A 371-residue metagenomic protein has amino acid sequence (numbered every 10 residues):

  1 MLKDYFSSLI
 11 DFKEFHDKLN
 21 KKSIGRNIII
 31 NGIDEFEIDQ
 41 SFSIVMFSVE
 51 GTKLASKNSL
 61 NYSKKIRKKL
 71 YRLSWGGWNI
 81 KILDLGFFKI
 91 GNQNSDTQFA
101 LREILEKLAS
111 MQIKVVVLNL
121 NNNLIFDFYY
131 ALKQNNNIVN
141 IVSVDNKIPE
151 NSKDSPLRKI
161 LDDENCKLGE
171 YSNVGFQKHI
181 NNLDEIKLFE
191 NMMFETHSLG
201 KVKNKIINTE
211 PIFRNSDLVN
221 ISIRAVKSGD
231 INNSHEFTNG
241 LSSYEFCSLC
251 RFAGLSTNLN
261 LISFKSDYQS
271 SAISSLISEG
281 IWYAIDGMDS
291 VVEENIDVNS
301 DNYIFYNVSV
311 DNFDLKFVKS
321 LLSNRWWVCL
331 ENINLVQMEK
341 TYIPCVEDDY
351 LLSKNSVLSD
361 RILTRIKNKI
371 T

Functional and structural regions predicted by a protein language model:
L2-T371: Conserved alpha-helical scaffold segments that buttress catalytic/binding sites
